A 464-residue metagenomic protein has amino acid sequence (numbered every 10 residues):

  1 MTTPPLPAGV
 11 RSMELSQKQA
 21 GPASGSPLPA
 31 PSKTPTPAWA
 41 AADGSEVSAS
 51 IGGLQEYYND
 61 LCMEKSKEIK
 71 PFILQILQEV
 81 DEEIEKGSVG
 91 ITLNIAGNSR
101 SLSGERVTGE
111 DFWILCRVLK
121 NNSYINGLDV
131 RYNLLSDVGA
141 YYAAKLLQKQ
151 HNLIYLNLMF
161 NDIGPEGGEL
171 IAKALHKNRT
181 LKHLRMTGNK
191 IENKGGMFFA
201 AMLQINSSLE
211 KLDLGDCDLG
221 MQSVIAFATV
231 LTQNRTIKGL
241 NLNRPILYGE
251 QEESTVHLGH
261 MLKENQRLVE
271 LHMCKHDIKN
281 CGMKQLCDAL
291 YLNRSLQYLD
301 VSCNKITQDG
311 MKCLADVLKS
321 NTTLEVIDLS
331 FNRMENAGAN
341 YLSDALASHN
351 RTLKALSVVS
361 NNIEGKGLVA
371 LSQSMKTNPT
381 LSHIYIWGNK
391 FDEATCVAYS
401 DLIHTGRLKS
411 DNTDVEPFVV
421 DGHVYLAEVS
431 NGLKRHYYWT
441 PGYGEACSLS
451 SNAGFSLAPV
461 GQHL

Functional and structural regions predicted by a protein language model:
M1-L464: Leucine-rich tandem repeat or coiled-coil scaffolds
